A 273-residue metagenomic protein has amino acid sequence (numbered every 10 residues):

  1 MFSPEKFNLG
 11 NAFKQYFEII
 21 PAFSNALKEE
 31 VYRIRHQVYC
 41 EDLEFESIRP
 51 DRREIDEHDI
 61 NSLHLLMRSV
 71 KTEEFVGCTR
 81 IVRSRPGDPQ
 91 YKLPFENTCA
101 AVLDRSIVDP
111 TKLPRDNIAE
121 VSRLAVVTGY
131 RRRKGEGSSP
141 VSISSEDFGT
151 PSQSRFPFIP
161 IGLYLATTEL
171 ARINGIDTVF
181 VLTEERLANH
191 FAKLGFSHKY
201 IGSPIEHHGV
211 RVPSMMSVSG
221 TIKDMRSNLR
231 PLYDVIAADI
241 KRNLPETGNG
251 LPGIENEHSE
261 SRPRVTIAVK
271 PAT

Functional and structural regions predicted by a protein language model:
E5-R53, E57-I60, H64-K71, R80-R85: Short amphipathic alpha-helix that is part of the acyltransferase structural core
P50, L93-E96, P157-I161, N174 (+2 more regions): Structured alpha-helical
I60-S62, V76, P114-D116: Short connector loops at helix/strand junctions that flank enzyme active sites, especially segments positioning acidic
T72-C78, A119: Glycine-rich phosphate/pyrophosphate-binding loop shared by adenosine-nucleotide-utilizing enzymes
P86-M215: Acyl-donor binding region in acyl/amide transferases
G195-I254: Accessory, usually C-terminal, subdomains that scaffold auxiliary metal cofactors
S261-P263: Long, eukaryotic
